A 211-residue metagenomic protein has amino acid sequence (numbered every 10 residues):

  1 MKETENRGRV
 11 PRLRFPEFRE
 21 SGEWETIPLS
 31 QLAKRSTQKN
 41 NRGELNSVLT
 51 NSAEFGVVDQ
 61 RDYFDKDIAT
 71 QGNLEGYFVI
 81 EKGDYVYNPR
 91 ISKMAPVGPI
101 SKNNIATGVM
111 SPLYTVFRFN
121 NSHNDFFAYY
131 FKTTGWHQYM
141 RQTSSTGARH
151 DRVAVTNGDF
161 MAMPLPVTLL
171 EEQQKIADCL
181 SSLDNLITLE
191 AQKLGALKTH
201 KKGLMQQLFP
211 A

Functional and structural regions predicted by a protein language model:
R7, K175, I187-K202, F209: Extended intrinsically disordered, low-complexity coil regions enriched in Ser, Thr, Gly, Ala and often Pro
R9, T107-L113, S145-E171: A short glycine-rich beta-alpha junction/loop motif
V10-N40: Non-catalytic DNA-recognition/assembly elements of restriction-modification systems
L13-E17, I176-I187, F209: Hydrophobic structural patches
P16-E17, I68, T115-F119, M161-V167: Short, well-ordered beta-strand elements within core beta-sheets of diverse protein domains
S30-N41, S52-D84: Sequence-specific dsDNA recognition surfaces
R42-T50, Q142-S144: Short coil/turn segments at secondary-structure boundaries
E75-W136, R149: A short beta-sheet element
